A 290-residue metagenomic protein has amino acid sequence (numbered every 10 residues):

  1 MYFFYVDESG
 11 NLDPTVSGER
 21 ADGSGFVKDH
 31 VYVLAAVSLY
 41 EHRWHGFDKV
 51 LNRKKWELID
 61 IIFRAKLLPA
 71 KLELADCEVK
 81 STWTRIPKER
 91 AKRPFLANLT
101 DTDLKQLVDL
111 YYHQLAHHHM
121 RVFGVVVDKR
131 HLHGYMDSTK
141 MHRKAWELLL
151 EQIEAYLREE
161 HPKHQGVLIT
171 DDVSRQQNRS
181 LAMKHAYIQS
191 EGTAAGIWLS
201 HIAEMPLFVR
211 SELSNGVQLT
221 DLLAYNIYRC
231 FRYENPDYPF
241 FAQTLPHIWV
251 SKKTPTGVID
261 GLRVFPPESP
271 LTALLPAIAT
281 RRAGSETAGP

Functional and structural regions predicted by a protein language model:
M1-P290: Phosphate-ester processing/binding pockets and catalytic centers
